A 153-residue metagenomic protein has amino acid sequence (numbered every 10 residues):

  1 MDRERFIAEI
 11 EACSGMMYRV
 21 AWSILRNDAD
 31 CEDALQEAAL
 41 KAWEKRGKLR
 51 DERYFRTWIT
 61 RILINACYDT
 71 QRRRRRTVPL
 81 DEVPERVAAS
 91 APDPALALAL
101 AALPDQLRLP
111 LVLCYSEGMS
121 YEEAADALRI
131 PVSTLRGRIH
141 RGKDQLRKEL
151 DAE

Functional and structural regions predicted by a protein language model:
M1-R19, A29-E32, R108: A short, charge-rich alpha-helical start-of-domain segment used by transcription regulators
S14, Y18, A39, P104 (+2 more regions): C-terminal flanking helix
R19, D33-L40, E44, R53-N65: Structural recognition of an alpha-helix C-terminal capping motif at a helix-to-coil junction
A29, E122, S133: Residues within helix-turn-helix
E44-R50, R61-D81, R141: Arg/Lys-rich amphipathic alpha helix in sigma70-family domain 2
I64, Y68, L128-E153: DNA-recognition helix of helix-turn-helix
D69, R76-A101, S120-Y121: Internal acidic/polar
P110-C114: A short pre-motif secondary-structure segment
